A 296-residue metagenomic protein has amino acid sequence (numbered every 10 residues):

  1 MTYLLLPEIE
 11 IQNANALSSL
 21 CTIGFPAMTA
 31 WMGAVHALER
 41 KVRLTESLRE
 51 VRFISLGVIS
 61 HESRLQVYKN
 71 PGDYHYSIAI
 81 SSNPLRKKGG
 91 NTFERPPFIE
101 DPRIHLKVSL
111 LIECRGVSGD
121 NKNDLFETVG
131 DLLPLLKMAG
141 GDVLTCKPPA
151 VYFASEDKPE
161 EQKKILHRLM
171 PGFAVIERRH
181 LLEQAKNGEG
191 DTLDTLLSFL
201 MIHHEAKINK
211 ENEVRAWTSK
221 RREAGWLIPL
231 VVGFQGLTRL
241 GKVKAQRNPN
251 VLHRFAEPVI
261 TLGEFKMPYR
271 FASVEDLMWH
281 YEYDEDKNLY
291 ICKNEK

Functional and structural regions predicted by a protein language model:
M1-T2, V259: Extreme N-terminus of proteins, especially the signal/transit-peptide cleavage junction and the first residues
T2-G72: N-terminal ordered "arm"
P26, D73-Y76, I291-N294: Solvent-exposed, non-transmembrane amphipathic alpha-helical segments
W31-E39, N91-R95, I208-K210: Short amphipathic alpha-helical surface micro-motifs
V67-D101, K107-S109: A broadly used, surface-exposed interaction patch
P102-K296: Internal, well-folded beta-alpha domain core
